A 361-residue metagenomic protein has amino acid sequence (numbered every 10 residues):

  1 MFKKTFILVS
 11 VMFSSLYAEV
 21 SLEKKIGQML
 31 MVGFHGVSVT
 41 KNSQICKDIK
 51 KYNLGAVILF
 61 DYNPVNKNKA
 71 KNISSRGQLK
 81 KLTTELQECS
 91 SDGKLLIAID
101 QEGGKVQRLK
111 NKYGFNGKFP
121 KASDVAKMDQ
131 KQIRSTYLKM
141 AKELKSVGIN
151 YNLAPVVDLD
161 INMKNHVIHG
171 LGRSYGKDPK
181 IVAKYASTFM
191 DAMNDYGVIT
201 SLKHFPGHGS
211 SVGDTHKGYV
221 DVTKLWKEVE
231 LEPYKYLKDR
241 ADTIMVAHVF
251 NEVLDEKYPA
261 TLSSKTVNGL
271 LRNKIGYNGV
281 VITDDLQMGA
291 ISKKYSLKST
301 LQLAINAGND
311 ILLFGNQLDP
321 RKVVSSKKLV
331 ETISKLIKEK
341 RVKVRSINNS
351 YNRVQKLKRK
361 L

Functional and structural regions predicted by a protein language model:
F2-S14: Sec-dependent N-terminal signal peptides
E19-K41, F189, D284: Boundary/entry segment of secreted carbohydrate-active catalytic domains
I26-Q28, G55, S91-L95, I149-N150 (+5 more regions): Short, well-ordered coil/turn segments that N-cap beta-strands
V39-K47, E228-K235: Alpha-helical scaffolding within the catalytic cores of extracellular/periplasmic polymer-degrading hydrolases
I45-C46, A141, A186, M190 (+2 more regions): Generic hydrophobic/aromatic pocket-lining and core-packing "Φ" positions
D48, G55-I181, G209-V222, A247-L262 (+3 more regions): Enzymes and membrane/adaptor proteins characterized by extended Gly/Ser/Thr/Asp/Glu-rich, aromatic-dotted
Y185, M190-S201, K227-A241: Phosphate/pyrophosphate-binding betaalpha-module
K335-L361: Mid-to-C-terminal alpha-helical segments outside catalytic/metal-binding sites
